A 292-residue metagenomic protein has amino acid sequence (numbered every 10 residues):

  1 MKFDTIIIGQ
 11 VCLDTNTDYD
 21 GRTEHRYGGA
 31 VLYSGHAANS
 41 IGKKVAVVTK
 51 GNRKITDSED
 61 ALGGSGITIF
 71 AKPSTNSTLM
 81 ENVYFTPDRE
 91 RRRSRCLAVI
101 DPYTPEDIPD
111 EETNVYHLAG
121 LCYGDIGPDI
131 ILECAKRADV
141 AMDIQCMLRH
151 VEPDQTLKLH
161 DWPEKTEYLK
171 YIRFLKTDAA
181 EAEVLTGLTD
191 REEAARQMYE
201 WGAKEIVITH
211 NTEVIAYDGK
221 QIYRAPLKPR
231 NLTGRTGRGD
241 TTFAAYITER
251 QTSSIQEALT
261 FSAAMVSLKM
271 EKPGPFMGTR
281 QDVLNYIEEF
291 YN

Functional and structural regions predicted by a protein language model:
K2, L13-H25, S40-A119, G124 (+2 more regions): Conserved N-terminal subdomain of the carbohydrate kinase-like
G9-V11, A30, T241: Active-site metal-binding loops of divalent metal-dependent hydrolases
R22-H36: Short catalytic helix/loop segments, enriched in acidic residues and glycine and frequently bearing histidine
G35-K44, T248-Q251: Alpha-helix C-terminal capping segments
H36, M80-V83, V214-Y217: Short beta-strand scaffold segments in enzyme catalytic cores
V47-G51, A141-Q145, K176-A179: Short internal beta-strands
H150-K220: Conserved phosphate/ATP/ADP-binding segment of small-molecule kinases
K228-Y291: Conserved post-catalytic alpha-helical subdomain immediately downstream of the catalytic base and nucleotide-binding
